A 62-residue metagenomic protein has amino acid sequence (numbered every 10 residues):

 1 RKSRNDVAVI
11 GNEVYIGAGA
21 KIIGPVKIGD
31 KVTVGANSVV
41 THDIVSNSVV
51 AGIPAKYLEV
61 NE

Functional and structural regions predicted by a protein language model:
R1-K2, V26, N61: Conserved catalytic-core motifs of eukaryotic protein kinase domains, centered on the activation segment
D6, G11-N12, G17-G24, G29-D30 (+3 more regions): Left-handed beta-helix
N47, V60-N61: Surface-exposed loop/turn and secondary-structure junction residues enriched for glycine/proline
